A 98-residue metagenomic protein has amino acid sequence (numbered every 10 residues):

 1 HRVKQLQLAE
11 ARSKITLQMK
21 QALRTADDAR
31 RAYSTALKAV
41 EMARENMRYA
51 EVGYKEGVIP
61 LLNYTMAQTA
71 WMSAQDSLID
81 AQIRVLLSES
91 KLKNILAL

Functional and structural regions predicted by a protein language model:
H1-S77, R84-I95: Amphipathic alpha-helical coiled-coil segments
